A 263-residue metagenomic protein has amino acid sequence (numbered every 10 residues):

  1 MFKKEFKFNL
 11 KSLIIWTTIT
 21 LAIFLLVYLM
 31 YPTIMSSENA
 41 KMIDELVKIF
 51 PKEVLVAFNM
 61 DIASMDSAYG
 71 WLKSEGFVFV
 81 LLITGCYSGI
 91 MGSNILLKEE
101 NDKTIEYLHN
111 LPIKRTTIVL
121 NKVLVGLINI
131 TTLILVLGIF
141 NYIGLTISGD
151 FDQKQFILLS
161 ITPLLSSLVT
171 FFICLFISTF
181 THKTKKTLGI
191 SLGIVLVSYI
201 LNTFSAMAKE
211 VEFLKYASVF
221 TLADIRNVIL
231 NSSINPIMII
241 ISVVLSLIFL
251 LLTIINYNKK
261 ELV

Functional and structural regions predicted by a protein language model:
M1-L21: Aromatic- and glycine-rich beta-strand/loop motifs that create alpha-glucan
N9, L26-Y69, F180, G193 (+1 more regions): Terminal transmembrane helical anchor/hairpin motif
L72-I95, L192: Long, hydrophobic alpha-helical segments
G85-G92, F140, F172-I173, V219 (+1 more regions): Hydrophobic/aromatic residues in alpha-helical transmembrane segments
G89-H109: Transmembrane helix boundary and interhelical loop/hinge segments in multi-pass membrane proteins
L120-T179, S233: Secretory targeting signals
L164-L196, F204: A structural motif at transmembrane helix-loop-helix junctions in multipass membrane proteins
